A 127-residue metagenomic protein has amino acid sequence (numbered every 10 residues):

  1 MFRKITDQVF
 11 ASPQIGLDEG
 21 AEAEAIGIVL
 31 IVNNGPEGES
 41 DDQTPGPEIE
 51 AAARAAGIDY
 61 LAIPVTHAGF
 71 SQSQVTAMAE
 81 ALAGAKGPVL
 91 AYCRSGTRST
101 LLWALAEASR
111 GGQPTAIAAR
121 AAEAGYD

Functional and structural regions predicted by a protein language model:
M1-L90, L101-D127: Cys-dependent protein tyrosine phosphatase-like superfamily
C93: Short cysteine clusters
